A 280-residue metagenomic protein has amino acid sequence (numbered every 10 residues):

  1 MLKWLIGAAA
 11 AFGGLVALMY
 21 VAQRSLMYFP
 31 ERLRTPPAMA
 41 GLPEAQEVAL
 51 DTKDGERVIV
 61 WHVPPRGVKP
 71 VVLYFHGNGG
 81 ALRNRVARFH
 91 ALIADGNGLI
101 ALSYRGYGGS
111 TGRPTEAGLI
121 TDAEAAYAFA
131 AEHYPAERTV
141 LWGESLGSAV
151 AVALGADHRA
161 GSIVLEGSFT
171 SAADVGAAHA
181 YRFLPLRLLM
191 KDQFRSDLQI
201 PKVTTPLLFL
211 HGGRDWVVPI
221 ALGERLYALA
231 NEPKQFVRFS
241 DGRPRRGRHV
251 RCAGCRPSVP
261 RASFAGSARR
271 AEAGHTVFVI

Functional and structural regions predicted by a protein language model:
W4-D51: An N-terminal hydrophobic leader/cap segment in hydrolases
K53-F129, H133, G155: Membrane-embedded segments
R88, S196, T205, P219-A228: Short alpha-helix in the alpha/beta-hydrolase fold that links the catalytic acid
F129-E132, A136-R182, K191, Q199: Primarily recognizes the serine-hydrolase "nucleophile elbow" in alpha/beta-hydrolase and SGNH/GDSL folds
K202-T204, F209-H211, D215: Short beta-strand/loop motif that positions the catalytic acidic residue of the alpha/beta-hydrolase fold
R214-V218, R246: Acidic catalytic loop of the alpha/beta-hydrolase fold
E224-R245: Catalytic histidine neighborhood in serine/cysteine hydrolases with alpha/beta-hydrolase-type architecture
V250-A273: Catalytic active-site module of serine/aspartate enzymes centered on a nucleophile-bearing elbow/loop
